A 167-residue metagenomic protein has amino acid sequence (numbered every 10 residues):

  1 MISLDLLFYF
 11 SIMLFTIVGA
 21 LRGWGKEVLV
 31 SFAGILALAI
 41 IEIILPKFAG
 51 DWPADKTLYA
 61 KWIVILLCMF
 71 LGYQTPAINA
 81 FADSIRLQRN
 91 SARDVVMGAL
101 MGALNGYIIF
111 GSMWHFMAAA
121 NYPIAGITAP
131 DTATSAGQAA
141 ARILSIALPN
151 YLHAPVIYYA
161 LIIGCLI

Functional and structural regions predicted by a protein language model:
M1-I167: Alpha-helical transmembrane segments and their juxtamembrane interface "caps" in small multi-pass membrane proteins
